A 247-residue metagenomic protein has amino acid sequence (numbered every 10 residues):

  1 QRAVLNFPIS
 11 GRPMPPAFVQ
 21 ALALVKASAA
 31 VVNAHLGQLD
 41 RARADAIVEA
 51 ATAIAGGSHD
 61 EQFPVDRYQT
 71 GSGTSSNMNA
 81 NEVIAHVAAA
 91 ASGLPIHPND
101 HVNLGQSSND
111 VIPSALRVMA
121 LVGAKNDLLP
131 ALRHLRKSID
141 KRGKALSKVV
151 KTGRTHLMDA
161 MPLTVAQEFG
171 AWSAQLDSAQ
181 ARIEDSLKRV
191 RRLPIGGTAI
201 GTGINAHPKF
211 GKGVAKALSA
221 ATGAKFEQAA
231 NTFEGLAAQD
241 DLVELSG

Functional and structural regions predicted by a protein language model:
Q1-G247: Conserved, well-structured ligand/cofactor-binding cores
